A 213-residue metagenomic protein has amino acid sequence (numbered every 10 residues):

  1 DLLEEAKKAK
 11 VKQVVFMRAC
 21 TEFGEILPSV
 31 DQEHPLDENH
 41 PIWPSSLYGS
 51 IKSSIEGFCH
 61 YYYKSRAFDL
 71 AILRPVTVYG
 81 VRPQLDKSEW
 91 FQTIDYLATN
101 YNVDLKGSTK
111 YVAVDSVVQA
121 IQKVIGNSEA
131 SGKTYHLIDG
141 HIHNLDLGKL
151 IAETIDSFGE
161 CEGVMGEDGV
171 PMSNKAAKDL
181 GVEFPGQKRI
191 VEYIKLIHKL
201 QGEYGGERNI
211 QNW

Functional and structural regions predicted by a protein language model:
D1-L47: Conserved Rossmann-fold NAD(P)-dependent oxidoreductase catalytic core, especially the SDR/UDP-sugar
L2, V11, I51-C59, V114: Conserved catalytic Lys-bearing alpha helix of Rossmann-like short-chain dehydrogenase/reductases
E22-F23, V78-G80, I142: Conserved sequence/active-site signature of Rossmann-fold short-chain dehydrogenase/reductase
P35-N39, F91-D104, I155-E160: A short C-terminal helix-loop "cap" of Rossmann-like NAD(P)-dependent dehydrogenase/epimerase domains
W43-A71: Active-site Tyr-X1-5-Lys
H60-T109, V114: NAD(P)-dependent short-chain dehydrogenase/reductase
S108, A120-G169, S173, E207-N212: Mid/C-terminal beta-alpha module of Rossmann-like enzyme folds, strongest in SDR-family dehydrogenases/epimerases
Q187-W213: Amphipathic terminal alpha-helices
